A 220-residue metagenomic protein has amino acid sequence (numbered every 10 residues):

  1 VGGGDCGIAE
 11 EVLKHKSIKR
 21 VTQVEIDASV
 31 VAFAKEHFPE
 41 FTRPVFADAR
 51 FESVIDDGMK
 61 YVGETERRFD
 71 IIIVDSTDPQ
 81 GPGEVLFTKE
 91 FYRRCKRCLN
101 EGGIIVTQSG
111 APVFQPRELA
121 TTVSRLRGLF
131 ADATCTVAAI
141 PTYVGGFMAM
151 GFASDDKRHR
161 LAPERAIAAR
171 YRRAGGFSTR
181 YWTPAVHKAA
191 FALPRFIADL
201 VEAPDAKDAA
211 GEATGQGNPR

Functional and structural regions predicted by a protein language model:
V1-I104, F114-E118: The AdoMet/dcAdoMet-binding core of the Class I SAM-like
E10, F38, V54, D78-P79 (+5 more regions): Short, functionally important structural connectors and interaction interfaces within domains
A28-A34, G103-S109, T134-Y143, A162-R180: Short, surface-exposed, charge-dense and proline/glycine-enriched linear segments
E36-F38, D57-G63, I105-F114, I140-G146 (+2 more regions): Low-complexity, flexible helical/coil segments
V54, L129, A206-A210: Generic signature of intrinsically disordered, low-complexity, basic-rich segments and short cationic peptides
G83, K89-H159: C-terminal substrate-binding/active-site "lid" region of AdoMet-derived donor-dependent transferases
S124, G145-R220: SAM/dcSAM-binding transferase cores
